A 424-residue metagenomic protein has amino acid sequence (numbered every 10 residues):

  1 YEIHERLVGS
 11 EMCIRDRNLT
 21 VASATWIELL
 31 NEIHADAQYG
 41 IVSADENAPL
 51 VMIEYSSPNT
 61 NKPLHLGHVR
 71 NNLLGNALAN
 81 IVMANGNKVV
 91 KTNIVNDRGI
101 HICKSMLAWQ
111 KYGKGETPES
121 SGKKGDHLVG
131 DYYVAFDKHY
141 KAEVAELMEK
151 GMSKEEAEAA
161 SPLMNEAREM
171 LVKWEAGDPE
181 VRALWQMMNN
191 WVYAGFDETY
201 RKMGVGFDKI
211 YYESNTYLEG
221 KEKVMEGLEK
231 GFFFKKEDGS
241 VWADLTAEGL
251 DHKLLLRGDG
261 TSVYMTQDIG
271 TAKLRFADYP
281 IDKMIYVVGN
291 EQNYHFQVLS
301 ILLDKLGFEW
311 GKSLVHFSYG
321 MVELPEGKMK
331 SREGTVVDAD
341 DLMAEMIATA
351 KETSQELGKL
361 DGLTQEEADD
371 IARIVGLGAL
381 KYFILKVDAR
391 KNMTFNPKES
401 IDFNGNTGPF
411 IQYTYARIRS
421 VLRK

Functional and structural regions predicted by a protein language model:
Y1-I3, L7-G9: Positively charged, low-complexity/disordered segments
V8-K424: NTP-dependent nucleotidyl-transfer catalytic core
